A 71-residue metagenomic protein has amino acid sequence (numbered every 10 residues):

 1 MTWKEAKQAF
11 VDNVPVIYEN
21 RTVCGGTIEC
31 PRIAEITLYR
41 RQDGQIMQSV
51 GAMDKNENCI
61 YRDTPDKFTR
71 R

Functional and structural regions predicted by a protein language model:
M1-D12: Mixed-charge, Lys/Arg-rich low-complexity intrinsically disordered regions
A6, G26, A34, G51-A52: Small side chains
E19-R21: Short, surface-exposed secondary-structure boundary micro-motifs
V23-R41: Short beta-strand-centered aromatic/proline hotspots
M47-R71: Intrinsically disordered, low-complexity, charged/polar segments
